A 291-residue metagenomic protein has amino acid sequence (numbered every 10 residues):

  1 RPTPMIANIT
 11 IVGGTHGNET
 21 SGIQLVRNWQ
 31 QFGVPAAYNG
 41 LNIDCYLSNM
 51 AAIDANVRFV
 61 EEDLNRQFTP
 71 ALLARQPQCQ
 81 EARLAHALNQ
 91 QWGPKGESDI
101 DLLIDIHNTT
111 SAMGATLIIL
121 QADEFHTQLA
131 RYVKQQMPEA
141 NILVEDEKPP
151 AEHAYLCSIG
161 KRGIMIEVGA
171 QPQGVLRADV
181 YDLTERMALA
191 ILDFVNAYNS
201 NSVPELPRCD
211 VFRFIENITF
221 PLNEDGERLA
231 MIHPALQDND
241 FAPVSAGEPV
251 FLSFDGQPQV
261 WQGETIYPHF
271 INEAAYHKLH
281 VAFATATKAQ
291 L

Functional and structural regions predicted by a protein language model:
R1-L291: Structured catalytic-domain cores with a bias toward divalent-metal coordination
